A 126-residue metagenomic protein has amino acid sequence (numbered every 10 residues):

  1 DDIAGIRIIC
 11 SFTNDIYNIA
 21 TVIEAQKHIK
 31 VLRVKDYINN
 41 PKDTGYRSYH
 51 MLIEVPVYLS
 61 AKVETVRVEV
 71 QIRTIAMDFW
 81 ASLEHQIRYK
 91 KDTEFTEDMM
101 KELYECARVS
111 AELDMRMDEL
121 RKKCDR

Functional and structural regions predicted by a protein language model:
D1-G5: A short, surface-exposed helix-loop junction/capping segment
I9-M117: Long beta-strand-rich cores associated with HINT superfamily self-processing modules
D118-R126: Eukaryotic low-complexity, non-globular regulatory regions
